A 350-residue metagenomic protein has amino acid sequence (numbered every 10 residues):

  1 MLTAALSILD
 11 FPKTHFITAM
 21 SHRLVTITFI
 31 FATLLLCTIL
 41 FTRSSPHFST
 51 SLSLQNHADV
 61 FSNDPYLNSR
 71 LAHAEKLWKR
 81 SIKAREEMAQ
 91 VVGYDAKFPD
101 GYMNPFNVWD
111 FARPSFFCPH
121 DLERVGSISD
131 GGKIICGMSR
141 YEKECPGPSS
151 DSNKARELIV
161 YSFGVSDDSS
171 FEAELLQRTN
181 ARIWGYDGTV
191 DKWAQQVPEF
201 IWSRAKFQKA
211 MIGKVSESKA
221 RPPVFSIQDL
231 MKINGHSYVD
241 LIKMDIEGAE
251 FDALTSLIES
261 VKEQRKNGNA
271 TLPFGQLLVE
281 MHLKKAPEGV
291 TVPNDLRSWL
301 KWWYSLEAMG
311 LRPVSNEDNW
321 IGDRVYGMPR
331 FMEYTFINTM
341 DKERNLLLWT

Functional and structural regions predicted by a protein language model:
L2-D59: N-terminal signal-anchor transmembrane helix specifying type II single-pass membrane topology of secretory-pathway
F48-G137: N-terminal accessory regions of S-adenosyl-L-methionine
L122-K219: SAM cofactor-binding core of SAM-dependent methyltransferases, primarily the Rossmann-like beta-alpha-beta module
E142-N153, K219-G235, L257-N269: Short amphipathic alpha-helix with an adjacent loop that forms part of the alpha/beta core around
F171-L176, G188, Q196-P198, K219-P222 (+4 more regions): Short coil/turn segments at secondary-structure boundaries
E172-L176, V197, Q228, W299-Y304: Short amphipathic alpha-helical segments and helix-helix/interface helices
A181, K232-I242, G248-T350: Conserved acidic-Pro-Pro-aromatic motif
M211-V215, F225, I246-G248: Conserved SAM/SAH-binding loop
